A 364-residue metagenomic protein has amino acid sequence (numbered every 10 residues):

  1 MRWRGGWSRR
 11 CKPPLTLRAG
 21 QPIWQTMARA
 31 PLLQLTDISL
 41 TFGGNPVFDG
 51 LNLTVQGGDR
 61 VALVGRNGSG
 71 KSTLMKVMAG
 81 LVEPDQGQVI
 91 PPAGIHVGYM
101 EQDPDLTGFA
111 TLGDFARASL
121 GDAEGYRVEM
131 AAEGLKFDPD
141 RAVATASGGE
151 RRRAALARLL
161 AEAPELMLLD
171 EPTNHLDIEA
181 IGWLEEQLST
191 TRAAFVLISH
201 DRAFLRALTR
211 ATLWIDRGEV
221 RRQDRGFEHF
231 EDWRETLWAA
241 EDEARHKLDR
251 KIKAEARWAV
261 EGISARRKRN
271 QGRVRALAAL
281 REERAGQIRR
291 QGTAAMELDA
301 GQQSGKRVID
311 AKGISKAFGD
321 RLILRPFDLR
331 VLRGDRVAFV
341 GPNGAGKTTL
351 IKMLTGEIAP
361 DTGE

Functional and structural regions predicted by a protein language model:
L15-L17: Leucine-biased recognition of intrinsically disordered, low-complexity hydrophobic segments
Q21-R245, E297-E364: ABC ATP-binding cassette signature C-motif
W233-A276, L280-Q287: Intracellular alpha-helical coupling/juxtamembrane segments of multi-pass membrane proteins
R290-L298: Long, charged, glycine-rich C-terminal linkers/tails
